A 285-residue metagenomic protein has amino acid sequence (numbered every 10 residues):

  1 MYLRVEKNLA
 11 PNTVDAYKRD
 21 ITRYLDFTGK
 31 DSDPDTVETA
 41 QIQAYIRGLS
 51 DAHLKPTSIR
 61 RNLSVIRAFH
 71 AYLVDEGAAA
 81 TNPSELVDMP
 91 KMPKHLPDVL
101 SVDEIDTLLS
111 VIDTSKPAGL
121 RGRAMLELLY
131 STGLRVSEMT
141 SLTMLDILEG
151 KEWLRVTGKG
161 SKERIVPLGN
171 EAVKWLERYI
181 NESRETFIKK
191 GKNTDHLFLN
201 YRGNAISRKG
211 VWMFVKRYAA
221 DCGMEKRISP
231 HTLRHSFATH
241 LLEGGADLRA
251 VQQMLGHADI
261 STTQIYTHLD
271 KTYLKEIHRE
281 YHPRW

Functional and structural regions predicted by a protein language model:
M1-W285: Conserved catalytic core of the tyrosine transesterase superfamily
